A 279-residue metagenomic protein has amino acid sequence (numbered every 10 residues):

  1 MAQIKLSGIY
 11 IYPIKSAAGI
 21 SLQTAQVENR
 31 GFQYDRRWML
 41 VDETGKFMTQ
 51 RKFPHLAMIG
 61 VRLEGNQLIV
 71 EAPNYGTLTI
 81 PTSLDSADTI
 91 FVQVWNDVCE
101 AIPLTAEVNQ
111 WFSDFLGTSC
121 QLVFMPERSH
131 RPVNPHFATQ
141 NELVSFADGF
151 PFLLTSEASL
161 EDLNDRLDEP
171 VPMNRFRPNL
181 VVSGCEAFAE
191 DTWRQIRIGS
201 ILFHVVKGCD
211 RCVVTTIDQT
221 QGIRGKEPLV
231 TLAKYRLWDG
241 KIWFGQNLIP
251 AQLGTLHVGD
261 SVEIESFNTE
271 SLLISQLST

Functional and structural regions predicted by a protein language model:
M1-T279: Metal-cofactor-dependent catalytic cores
